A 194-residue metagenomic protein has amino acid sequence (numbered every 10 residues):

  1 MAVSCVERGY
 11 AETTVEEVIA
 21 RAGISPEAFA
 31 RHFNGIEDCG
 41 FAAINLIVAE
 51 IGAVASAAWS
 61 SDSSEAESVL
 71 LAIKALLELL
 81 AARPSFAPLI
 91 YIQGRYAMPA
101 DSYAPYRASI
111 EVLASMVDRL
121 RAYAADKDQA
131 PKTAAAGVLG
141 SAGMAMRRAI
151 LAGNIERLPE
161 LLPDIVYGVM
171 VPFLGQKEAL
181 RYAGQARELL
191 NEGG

Functional and structural regions predicted by a protein language model:
M1-C5, F29, I51, L76: Short hydrophobic clusters on alpha-helical segments that form packing/core surfaces in small helical domains
S4-D38, A42: Helix-turn-helix
Y10, I51-G52, L89-I90, A142: Short, structured motif recognition centered on aromatic/hydrophobic residues
V15, A43-A53: Short, basic, alpha-helical segments at the C-terminal edge of helix-turn-helix-like DNA-binding modules
A42, S56-S85: Hydrophobic alpha-helical connector segments
S68, L80-A100, A114-R121, R147: Amphipathic alpha-helical segments used for helix-helix packing
E78, S115, R119-A122, R148-G194: C-terminal peripheral helix-coil segments that are non-catalytic and often amphipathic
M98-Y123, Q129-M144, P159-G168: Amphipathic alpha-helical packing segments from all-alpha helical-bundle domains
